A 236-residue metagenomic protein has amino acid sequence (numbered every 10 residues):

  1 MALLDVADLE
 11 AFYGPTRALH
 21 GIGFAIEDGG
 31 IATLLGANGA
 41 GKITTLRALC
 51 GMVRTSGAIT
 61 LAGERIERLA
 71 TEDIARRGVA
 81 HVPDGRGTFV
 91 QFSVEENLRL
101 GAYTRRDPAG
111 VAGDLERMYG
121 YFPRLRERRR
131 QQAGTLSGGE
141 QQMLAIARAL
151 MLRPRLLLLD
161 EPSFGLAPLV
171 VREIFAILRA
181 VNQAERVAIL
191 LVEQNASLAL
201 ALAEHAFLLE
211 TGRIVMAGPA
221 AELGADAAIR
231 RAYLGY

Functional and structural regions predicted by a protein language model:
A2-Y236: Glycine-rich phosphate-binding loops of nucleotide-dependent enzymes
